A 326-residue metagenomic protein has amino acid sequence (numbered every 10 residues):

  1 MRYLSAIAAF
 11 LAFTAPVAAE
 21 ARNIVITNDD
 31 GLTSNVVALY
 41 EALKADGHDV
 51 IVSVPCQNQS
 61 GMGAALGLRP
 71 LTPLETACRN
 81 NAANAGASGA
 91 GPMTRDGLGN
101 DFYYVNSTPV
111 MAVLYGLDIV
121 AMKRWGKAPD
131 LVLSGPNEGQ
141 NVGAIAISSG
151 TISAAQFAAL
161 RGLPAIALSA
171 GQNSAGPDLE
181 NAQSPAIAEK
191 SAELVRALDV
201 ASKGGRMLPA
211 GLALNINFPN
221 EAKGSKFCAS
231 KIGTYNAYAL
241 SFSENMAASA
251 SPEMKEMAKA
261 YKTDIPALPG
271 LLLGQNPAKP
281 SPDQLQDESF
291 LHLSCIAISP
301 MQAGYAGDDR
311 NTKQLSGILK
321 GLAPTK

Functional and structural regions predicted by a protein language model:
Y3-A19: Gram-negative bacterial Sec-dependent N-terminal signal peptides
N23-T27, V50-V54, Y103-Y104, D130-G135 (+4 more regions): Structural recognition of the beta-strand scaffold that forms the well-ordered cores of secreted hydrolase catalytic
I24, A38-Y115, R124: A cross-family phosphate/adenosyl-ligand binding-site feature
D30-T33, C56-G61, T108-M111, N137-V142 (+4 more regions): Solvent-exposed loop/turn segments at secondary-structure junctions within structured extracellular/periplasmic domains
D118-R124, A155-P164: Alpha-helix C-terminal capping segments
I147-S153: Charged helix-capping and loop-helix junction motifs
A159-Q183: Glycine-rich phosphate/pyrophosphate-binding loops and their adjacent beta-strand/loop elements at enzyme active sites
S184-K326: Electrostatically charged, flexible surface regions
